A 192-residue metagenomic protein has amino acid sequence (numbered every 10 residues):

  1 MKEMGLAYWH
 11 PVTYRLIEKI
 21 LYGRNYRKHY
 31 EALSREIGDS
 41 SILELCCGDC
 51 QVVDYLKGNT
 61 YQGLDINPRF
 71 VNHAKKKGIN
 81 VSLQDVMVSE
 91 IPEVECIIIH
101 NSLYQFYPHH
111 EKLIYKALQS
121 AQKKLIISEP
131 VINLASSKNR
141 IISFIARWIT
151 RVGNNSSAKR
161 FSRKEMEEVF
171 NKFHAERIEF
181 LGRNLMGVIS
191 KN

Functional and structural regions predicted by a protein language model:
M1-E36: Conserved class I S-adenosyl-L-methionine
S40-G48: Conserved class I S-adenosyl-L-methionine
G48-M87: Class I SAM-dependent methyltransferase SAM/SAH-binding core
V88-P92: Short conserved loop adjoining the S-adenosyl-L-methionine
I98: A conserved beta-strand element that flanks and buttresses the S-adenosyl-L-methionine
S102: Hydrophobic adenine-recognition pocket in adenosine-nucleotide-binding enzymes
F106-A117: A short, conserved alpha-helix within the catalytic core of class I
S128-F170, R177-I178: C-terminal alpha-helical "lid/dimerization" subdomain adjacent to the S-adenosyl-L-methionine
